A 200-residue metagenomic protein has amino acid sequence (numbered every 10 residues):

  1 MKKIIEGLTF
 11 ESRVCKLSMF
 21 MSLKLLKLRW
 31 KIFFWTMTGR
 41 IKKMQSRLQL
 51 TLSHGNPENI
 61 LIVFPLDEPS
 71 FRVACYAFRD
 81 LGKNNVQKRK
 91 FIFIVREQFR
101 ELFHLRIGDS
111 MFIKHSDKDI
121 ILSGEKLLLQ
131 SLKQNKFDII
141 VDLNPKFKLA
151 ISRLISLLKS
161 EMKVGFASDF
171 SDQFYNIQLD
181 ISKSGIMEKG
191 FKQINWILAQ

Functional and structural regions predicted by a protein language model:
M1-M19: N-terminal amphipathic/basic-hydrophobic helices that include classical n-h-c signal peptides and signal-anchor
V14-R29, F170-Q200: Active-site-proximal region of nucleotide-activated glycan assembly enzymes, centered on histidine/acidic-rich loops
K24-N59, P69-F71: Short N-terminal or domain-adjacent regulatory/targeting segments
I62-V63, D67-V86: Histidine-anchored nucleotide/phosphate-binding helix
V63-D67, V95-E97, L143-P145: Structural motif
P69-F71, Q98-H104, Q173: Short, charged/polar "capping" segments at the starts of alpha-helices and the immediately preceding loops
G82-V86, K90-S131: Conserved nucleotide-cofactor-binding alpha/beta core module
H115-D180: Active-site and donor-binding regions of nucleotide-sugar-utilizing enzymes
